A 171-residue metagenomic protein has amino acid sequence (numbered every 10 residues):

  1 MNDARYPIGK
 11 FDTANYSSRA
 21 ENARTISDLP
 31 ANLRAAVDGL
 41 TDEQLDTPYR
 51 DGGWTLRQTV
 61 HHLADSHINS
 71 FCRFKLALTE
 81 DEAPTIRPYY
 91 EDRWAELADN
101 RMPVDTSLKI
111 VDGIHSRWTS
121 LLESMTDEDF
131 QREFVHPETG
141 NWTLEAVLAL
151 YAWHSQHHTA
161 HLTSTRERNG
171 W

Functional and structural regions predicted by a protein language model:
M1-D12, D46-D92, L97, S116-T119 (+1 more regions): Short, contiguous alpha-helical
D12-S17, R24-A31, C72-A77, G113-H115: Short low-complexity stretches enriched in small and charged residues
Y16-A20, P103-L108, E145-L148: Active-site rim elements
S17-R50: Short, contiguous, helix-prone interaction/anchoring segments in small proteins
R24-A36, R93-Q131, Y151: Acidic/histidine-rich alpha-helical segments that form the ligand environment of transition-metal centers
A36, L40-E43, D81, M125-E128 (+1 more regions): A short secondary-structure junction motif
